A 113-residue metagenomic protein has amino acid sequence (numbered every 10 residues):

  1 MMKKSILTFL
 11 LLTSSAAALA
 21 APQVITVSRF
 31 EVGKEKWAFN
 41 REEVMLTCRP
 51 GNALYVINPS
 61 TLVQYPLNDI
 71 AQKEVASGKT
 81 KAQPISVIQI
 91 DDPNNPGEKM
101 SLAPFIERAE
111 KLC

Functional and structural regions predicted by a protein language model:
M1-M2: N-terminal secretory signal peptides that target proteins for export/translocation
S5-S14: Sec-dependent N-terminal signal peptides
S15-L19: N-terminal Sec signal peptide cleavage junction
A21-L62: N-terminal secretory signal peptides
P22-Q23, N40, C48, I70-V75 (+2 more regions): Contiguous interface-forming segments/domains that mediate binding rather than catalysis
Y55-I88: Flexible, solvent-exposed short loops/turns enriched in glycine
G78-C113: C-terminal partner/receptor-binding element of secreted or periplasmic proteins
